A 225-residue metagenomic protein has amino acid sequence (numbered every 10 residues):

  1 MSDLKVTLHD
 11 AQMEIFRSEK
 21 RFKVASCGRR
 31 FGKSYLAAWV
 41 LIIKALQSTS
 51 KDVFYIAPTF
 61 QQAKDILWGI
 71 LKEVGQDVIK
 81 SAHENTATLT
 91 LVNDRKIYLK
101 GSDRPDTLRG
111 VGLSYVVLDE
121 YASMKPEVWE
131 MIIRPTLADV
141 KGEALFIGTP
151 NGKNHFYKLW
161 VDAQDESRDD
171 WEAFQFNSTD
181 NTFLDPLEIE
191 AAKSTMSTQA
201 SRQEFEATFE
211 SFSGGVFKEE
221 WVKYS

Functional and structural regions predicted by a protein language model:
M1-F22: Pre-P-loop entry segment of helicase/translocase ATPase cores
K20-T88, Y157-K158: Conserved P-loop
F22-V24, D52-F54, I97, Y115 (+1 more regions): Residue-level preference for the first positions of well-ordered beta-strands
C27, G101, T149, S178-N181 (+1 more regions): Active-site donor-binding loop signature of nucleotide-sugar glycosyltransferases
F60-S114, R202, F209: Inter-Walker segment of RecA-like/P-loop motor cores
D119-Y121: Walker B catalytic acidic pair
S123-T195: ASCE P-loop NTPase helicase motor core
N181-S225: ATPase catalytic-site recognition across NTP-hydrolyzing enzymes
